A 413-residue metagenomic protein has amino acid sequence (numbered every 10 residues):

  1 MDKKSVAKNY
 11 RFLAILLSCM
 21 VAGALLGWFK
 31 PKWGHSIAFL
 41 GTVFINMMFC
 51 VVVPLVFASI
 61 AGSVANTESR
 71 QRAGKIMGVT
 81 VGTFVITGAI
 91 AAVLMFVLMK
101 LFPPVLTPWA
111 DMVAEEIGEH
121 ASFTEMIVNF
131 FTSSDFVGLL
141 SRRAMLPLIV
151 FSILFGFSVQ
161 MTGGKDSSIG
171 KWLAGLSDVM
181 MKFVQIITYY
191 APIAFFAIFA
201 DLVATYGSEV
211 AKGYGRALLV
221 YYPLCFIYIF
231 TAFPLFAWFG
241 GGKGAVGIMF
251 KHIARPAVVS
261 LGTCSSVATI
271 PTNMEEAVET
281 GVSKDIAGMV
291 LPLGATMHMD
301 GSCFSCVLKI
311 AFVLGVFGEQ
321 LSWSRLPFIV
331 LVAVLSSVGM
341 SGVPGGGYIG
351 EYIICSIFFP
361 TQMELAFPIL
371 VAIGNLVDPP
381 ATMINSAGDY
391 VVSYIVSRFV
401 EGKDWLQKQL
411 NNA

Functional and structural regions predicted by a protein language model:
K3-W28, I45-M48, V79-G247, L406-A413: Signature of multi-pass transmembrane helix bundles
P31, S63-A73, T107, T162-S167 (+7 more regions): Juxtamembrane helix-boundary/capping and inter-helix hinge elements in multi-pass membrane proteins
K32-I37, G74, S208-R216, G242-A254 (+2 more regions): Membrane-water interface of transmembrane alpha-helices in multipass transporters/channels
A38-N46, K75, N129, G138 (+6 more regions): Short amphipathic alpha-helical coupling elements at transmembrane boundaries
V43, M47, A61, T80-V85 (+10 more regions): Transmembrane helix-bundle signature of multi-pass membrane transporters/permeases
Q71-V79, K182-Y189, E279-A295, W323-R325 (+2 more regions): Membrane-interface alpha-helices at helix entry/exit sites of multi-pass transporters
F250-V307, V334-Y348, I373-V396: Alpha-helical membrane segments and immediately flanking helix-loop junctions that form or couple to the substrate/ion
V307-A413: Transmembrane alpha-helical segments and their short flanking loops that form helix-hairpins/helix-helix interfaces
